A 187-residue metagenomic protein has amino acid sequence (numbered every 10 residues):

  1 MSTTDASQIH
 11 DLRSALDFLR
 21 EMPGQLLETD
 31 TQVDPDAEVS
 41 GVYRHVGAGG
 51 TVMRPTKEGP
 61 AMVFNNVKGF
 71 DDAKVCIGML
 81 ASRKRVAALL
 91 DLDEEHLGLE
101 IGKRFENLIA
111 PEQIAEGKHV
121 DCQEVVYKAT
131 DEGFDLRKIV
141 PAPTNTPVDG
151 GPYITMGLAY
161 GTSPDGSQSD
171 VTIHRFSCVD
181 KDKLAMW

Functional and structural regions predicted by a protein language model:
S2-W187: Extended, highly charged
